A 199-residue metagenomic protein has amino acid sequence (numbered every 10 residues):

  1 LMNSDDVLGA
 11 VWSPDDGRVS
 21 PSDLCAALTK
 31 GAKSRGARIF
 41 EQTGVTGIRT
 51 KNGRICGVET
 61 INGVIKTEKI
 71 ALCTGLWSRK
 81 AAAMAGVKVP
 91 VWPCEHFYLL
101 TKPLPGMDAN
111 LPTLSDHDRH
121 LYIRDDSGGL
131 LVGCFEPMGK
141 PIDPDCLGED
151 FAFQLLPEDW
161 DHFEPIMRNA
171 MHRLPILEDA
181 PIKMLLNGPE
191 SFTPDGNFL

Functional and structural regions predicted by a protein language model:
L1, K88-V91, D179: A short alpha-helix-loop-beta-strand transition element characteristic of N-terminal alpha/beta dinucleotide-binding
L1-E41, G47-R54, E59, S127: Flavin (FAD/FMN) cofactor-binding and adjacent substrate-gating region of FAD-dependent oxidoreductase domains
I39-E41, T60, L72, I182-K183: General beta-strand structural signal in soluble alpha/beta enzymes
R49, E59, K66, P90 (+3 more regions): Well-ordered beta-strand positions
V64-T113: Central helical "cap/lid" subdomain
P103-L199: Active-site lid/adjacent beta-loop-alpha segment flanking the redox-cofactor pocket in flavoenzymes
